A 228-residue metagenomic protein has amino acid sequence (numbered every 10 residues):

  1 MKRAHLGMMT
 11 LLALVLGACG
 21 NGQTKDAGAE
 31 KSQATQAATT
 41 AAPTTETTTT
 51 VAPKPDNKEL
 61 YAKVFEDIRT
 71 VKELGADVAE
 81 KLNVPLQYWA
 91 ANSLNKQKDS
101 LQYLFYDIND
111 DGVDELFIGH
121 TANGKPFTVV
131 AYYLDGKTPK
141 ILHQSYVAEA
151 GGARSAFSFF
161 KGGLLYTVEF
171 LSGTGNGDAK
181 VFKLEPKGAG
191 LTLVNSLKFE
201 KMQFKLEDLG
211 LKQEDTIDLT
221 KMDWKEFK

Functional and structural regions predicted by a protein language model:
M1-M8: Bacterial N-terminal signal peptides that target proteins for export
L16-A18: C-terminal motif of bacterial Sec signal peptides marking the signal peptidase cleavage site
G20-E73, F160-K228: Acidic, small-residue rich beta-repeat scaffolds with periodic aromatic anchors
V51-Q97, T138-A150: Blade-edge motifs of beta-propeller repeat domains
D99-I108, A153-L164: Beta-propeller blade termini
D110-H120, G163-T167: Acidic/hydrophobic-patterned starts of short beta strands in beta-sheet-rich repeat architectures
N123-F127, T174-G177: Short, solvent-exposed loop/turn segments at conserved positions within beta-propeller repeat blades
F127-L142, V181-P186: Beta-propeller blade repeat segments, especially FG-GAP/WD-type strand-to-loop junctions in 6- to 7-bladed propeller
